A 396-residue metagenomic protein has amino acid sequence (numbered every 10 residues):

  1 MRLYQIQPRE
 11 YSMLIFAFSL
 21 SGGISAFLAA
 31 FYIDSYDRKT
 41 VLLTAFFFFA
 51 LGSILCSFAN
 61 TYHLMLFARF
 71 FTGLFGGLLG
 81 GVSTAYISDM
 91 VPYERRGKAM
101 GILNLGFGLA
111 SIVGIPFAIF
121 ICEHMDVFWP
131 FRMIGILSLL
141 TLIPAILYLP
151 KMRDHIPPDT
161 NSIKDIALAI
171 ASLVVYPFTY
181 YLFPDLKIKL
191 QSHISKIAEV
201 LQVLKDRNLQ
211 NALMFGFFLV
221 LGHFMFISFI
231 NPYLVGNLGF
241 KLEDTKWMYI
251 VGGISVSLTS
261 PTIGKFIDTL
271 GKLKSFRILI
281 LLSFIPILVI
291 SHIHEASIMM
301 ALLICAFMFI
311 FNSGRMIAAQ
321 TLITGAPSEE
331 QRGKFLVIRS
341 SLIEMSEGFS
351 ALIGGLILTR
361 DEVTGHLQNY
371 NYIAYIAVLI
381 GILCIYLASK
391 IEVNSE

Functional and structural regions predicted by a protein language model:
Q5, D37, F58-L64, I293-E295: Helix-breaking motifs and short loop linkers at transmembrane-helix boundaries and internal kinks in secondary membrane
S19-F27, S111-I112, G253-P261, G348: Residue-level signature of mid-helix packing/kink "hotspots" within the transmembrane helices of 12-pass Major
I24-N60: Conserved MFS/SLC helix-loop-helix module at the cytosolic interface between two early adjacent transmembrane helices
A68-G106: Cytoplasmic helix-loop-helix junction between adjacent transmembrane helices in 12-TM secondary transporters
I102-P150, A169, Y176-T179: Helix-loop-helix hairpin linking two adjacent transmembrane segments in secondary transporters
R153-S172, Y180-L213: Juxtamembrane intracellular "pre-TM" segments in multi-pass secondary transporters
L209-Y249: Extracytoplasmic gate region of multi-pass secondary transporters
L273-A318: C-terminal transmembrane helical hairpin of 12-TM major facilitator-type secondary transporters
